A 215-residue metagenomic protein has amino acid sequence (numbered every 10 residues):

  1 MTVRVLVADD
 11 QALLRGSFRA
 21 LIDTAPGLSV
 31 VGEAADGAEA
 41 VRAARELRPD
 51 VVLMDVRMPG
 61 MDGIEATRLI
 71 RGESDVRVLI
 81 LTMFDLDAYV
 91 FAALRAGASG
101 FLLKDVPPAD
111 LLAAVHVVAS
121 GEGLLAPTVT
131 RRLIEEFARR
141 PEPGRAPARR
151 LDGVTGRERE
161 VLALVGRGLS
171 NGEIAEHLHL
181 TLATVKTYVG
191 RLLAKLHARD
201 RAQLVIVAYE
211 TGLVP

Functional and structural regions predicted by a protein language model:
T2-L14, F18-I22, V154: Conserved acidic segment of CheY-like receiver
E33-R42, G63-E65, D200-Q203: Helix N-cap/capping motif at the beta->alpha junctions
A40, L193-P215: Basic, Lys/Arg-enriched C-terminal extension of HTH/homeodomain DNA-binding domains
L47-L53: Active-site beta3 strand of CheY-like receiver
D55, T82: Active-site residues of response regulator receiver
M58: Receiver (REC) domain active-site loop signature in two-component systems and cognate sites in sensor histidine kinases
Y89-R95, G100, K104-G156, E160 (+1 more regions): Short, flexible helix-to-coil linker/hinge segments that flank and couple to helix-turn-helix
G168-Q203: Recognition helix of helix-turn-helix DNA-binding domains
